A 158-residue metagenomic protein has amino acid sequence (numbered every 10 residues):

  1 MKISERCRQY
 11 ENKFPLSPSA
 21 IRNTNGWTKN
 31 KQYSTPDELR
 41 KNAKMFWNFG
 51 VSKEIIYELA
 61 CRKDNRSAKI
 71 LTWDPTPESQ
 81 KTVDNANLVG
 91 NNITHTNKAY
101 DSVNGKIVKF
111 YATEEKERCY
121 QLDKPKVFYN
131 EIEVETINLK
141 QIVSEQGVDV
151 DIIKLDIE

Functional and structural regions predicted by a protein language model:
M1-E158: Phosphate/nucleotide-binding beta-alpha loop and adjacent structural elements of enzyme active sites
